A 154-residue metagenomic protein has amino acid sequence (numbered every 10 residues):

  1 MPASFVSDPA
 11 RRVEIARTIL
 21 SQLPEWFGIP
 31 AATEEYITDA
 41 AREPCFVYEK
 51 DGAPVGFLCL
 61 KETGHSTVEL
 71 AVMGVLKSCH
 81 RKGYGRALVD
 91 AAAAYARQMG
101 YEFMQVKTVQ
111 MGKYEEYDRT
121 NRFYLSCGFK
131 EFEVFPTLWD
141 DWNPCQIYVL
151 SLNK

Functional and structural regions predicted by a protein language model:
M1-A31: Short amphipathic alpha-helix that is part of the acyltransferase structural core
E43, N143-Y148: Short hydrophobic/aromatic beta-strand or adjacent loop that forms the aromatic wall/cage of a ligand/substrate-binding
V47, A53-K61, T67-G74: Conserved beta-strand in the GNAT
S66-K77, R86, Q105-K107: Conserved acetyl-CoA binding element of GNAT-fold acetyltransferases
C79, G83-A91: Conserved acetyl-CoA pyrophosphate-binding loop and the N-cap/start of the following alpha-helix in GNAT-like
A96-E116: Conserved GNAT acetyl-CoA-binding A-motif
E115-T120, V134-P144: Short glycine/proline-centered loop/turn elements that form peptide/ligand docking sites
Y124, F129: Conserved active-site tyrosine of GNAT-family acetyltransferases
